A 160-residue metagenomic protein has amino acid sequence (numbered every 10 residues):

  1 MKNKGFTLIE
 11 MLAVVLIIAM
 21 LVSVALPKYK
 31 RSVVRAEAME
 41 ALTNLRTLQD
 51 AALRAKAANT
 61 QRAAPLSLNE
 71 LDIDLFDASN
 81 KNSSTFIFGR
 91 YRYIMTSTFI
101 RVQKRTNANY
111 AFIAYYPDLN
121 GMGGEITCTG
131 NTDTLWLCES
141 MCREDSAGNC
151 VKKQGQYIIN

Functional and structural regions predicted by a protein language model:
M1, A38, R54, F99-Q103: Short, contiguous, well-ordered secondary-structure segments
M1-K28, S32-V33, A41: N-terminal single-pass transmembrane signal-anchor helix
S23, R31-I73: Conserved hydrophobic/amphipathic alpha-helical signal-anchor segments
A58-N160: Periplasmic/extracellular, small/polar-rich flexible segments of pilin-like filament-forming proteins
